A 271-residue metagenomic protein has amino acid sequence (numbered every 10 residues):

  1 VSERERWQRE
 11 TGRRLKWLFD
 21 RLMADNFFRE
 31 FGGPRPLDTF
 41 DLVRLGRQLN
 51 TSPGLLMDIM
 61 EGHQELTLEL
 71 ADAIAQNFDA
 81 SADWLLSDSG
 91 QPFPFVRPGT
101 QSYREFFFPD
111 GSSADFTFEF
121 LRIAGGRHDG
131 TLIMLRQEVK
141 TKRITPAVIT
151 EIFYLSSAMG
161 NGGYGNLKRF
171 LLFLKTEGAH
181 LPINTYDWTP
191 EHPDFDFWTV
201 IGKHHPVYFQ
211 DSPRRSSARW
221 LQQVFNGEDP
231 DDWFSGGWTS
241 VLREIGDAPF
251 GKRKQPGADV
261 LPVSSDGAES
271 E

Functional and structural regions predicted by a protein language model:
V1-R44: A short, Lys/Arg-rich alpha-helix, primarily the initiator
V1-R9, P94-E271: Intrinsically disordered, low-complexity tails and linkers flanking structured cores
V43-G46, A75: The alpha-helix within a helix-turn-helix
H63-T67, P94: Short, solvent-exposed alpha-helical "recognition" segments
L68-W84: DNA major-groove recognition helix of helix-turn-helix/homeodomain DNA-binding modules
S87: Phosphate-coordinating loops and pocket residues in cytosolic domains that bind phosphorylated ligands
